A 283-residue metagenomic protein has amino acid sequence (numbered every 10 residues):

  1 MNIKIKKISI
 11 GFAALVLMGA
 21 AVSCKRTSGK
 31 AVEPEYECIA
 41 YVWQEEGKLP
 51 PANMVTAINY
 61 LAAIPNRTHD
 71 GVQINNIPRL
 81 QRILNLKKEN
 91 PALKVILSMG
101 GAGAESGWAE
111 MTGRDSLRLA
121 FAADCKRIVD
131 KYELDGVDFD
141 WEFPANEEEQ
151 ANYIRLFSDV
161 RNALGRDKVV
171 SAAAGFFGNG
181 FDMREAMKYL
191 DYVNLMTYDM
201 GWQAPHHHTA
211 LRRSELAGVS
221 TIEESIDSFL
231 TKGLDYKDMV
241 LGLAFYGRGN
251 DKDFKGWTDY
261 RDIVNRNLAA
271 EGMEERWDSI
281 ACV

Functional and structural regions predicted by a protein language model:
M1-A31: Bacterial Sec-dependent N-terminal signal peptides
S28-V129, E215-A217: Glycan-recognition patch characteristic of GH18 chitinases/ENGases and related GlcNAc/peptidoglycan-binding proteins
I39, N66-P78, E142-G272: Substrate-binding surface in catalytic domains of secreted glycosidases
M54, E133-D135, Y189, D235: Short loop/turn motifs at secondary-structure junctions
T56-N59, I96, D138-D140, N194 (+1 more regions): Conserved beta-strand positions in the central sheet of alpha/beta enzyme cores
Y132, D140-F143: Short acidic, glycine-rich surface-loop motifs adjacent to enzyme active sites
E274-V283: Extracellular low-complexity, Gly/Ser/Thr-rich intrinsically disordered linkers and protease-sensitive activation/hinge
